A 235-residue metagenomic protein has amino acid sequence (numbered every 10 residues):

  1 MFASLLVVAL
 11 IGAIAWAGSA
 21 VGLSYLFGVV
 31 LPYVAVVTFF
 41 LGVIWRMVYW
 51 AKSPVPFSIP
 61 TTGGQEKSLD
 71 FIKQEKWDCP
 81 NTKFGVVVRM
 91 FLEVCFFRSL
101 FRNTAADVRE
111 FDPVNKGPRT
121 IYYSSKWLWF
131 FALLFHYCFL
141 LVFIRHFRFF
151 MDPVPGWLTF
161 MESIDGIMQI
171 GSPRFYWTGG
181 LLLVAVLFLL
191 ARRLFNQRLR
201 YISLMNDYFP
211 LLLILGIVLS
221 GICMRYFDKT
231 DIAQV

Functional and structural regions predicted by a protein language model:
M1-F2, L23-V30, P80, F84-V87 (+3 more regions): Structural motif marking the loop-to-transmembrane transition
M1-S24, V29-L41: Transmembrane alpha-helices
M1-V8, M47, P80-E93, L128-R145 (+1 more regions): Alpha-helical transmembrane segments of integral membrane proteins, especially early/N-terminal helices
G12, V34-W45, L141-I144, L181-F188: Alpha-helical transmembrane segments
V21-L31, I44-G63, F188-M205, C223-Q234: Juxtamembrane/interface segments at transmembrane-helix termini
L26, L69-D70, G117, G166: Generic signal for short, ordered secondary-structure residues within or immediately flanking folded domains
L31-S99, V108: Membrane-interface amphipathic/juxtamembrane segments adjacent to transmembrane helices
L100, A105-V235: Long, contiguous internal "core" modules enriched in hydrophobic/ aromatic residues
